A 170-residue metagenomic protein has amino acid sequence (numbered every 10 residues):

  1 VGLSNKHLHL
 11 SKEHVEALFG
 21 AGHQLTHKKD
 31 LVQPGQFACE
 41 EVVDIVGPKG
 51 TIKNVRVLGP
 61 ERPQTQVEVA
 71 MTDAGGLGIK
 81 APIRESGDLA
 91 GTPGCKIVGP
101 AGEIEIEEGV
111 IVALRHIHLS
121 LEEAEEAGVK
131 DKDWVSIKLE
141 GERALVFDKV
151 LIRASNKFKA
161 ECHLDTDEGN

Functional and structural regions predicted by a protein language model:
G2-P48, K53-P100, E105-K132, S136-K138 (+1 more regions): Short beta-strand-centered segments at strand-helix junctions
G141: Acidic, glycine-rich active-site loops and adjacent beta-strand->loop/helix elements that engage anionic groups
A144-V146: Short coil-to-beta-strand transition motifs
